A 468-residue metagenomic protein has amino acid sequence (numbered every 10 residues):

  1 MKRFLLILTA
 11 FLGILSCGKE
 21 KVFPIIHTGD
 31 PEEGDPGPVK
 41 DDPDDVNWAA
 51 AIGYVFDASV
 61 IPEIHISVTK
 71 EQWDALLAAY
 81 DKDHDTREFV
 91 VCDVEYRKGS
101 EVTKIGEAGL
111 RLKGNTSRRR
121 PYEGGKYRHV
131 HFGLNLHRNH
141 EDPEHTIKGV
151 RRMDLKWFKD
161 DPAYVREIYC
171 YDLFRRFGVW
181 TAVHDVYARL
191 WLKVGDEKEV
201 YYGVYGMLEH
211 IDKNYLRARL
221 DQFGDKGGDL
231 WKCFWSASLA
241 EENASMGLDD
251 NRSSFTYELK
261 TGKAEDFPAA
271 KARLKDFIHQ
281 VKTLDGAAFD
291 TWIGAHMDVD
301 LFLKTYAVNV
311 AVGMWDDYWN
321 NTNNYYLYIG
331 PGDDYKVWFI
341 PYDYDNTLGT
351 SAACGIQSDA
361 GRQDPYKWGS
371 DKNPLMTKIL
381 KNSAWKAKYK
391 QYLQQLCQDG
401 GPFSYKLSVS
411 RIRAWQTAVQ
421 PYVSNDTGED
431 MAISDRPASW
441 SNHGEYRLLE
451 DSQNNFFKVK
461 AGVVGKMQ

Functional and structural regions predicted by a protein language model:
M1-F4, G18: Positively charged n-region of N-terminal signal peptides that target proteins for export
F4-L12: Sec-dependent N-terminal signal peptides
G13-W48: Bacterial Sec-dependent N-terminal signal peptides
V39-T116: Hydrophobic alpha-helical membrane-insertion signals
G53-V55, S59-I61, Q72, K260-N320 (+2 more regions): Middle-to-C-terminal accessory/interaction subdomains
C92-K159: Conserved oxyanion/phosphate-binding beta-strand-loop segments in alpha/beta enzyme cores
N135-E141, V150-K159, G178-V183, V194-V312 (+1 more regions): Internal "kinase-insert"/substrate-recognition segments embedded within catalytic cores of ATP-dependent enzymes
K159-K193: A conserved helix-loop-beta module that forms one wall/lid of the active-site cleft in ATP-utilizing catalytic domains
